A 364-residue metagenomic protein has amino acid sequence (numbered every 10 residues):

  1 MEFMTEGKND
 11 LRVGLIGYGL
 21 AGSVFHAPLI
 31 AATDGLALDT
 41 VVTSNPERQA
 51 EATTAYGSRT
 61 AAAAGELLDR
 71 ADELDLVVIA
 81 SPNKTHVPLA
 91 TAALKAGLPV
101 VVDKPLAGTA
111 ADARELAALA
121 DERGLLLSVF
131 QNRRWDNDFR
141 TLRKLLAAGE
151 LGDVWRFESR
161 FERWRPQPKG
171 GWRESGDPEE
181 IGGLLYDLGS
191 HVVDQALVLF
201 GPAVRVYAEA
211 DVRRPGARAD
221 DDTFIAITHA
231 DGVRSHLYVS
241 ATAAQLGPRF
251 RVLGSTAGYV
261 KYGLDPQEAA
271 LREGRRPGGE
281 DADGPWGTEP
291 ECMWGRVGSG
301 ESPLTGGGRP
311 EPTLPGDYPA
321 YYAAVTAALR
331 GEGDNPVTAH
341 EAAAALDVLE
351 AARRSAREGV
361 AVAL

Functional and structural regions predicted by a protein language model:
M1-G7, E66, L76-V78, P310 (+1 more regions): C-terminal helix-rich "cap/oligomerization" subdomain common to oxidoreductases
E2-Y56: N-terminal Rossmann-like dinucleotide-binding module
M4-E6, D194-P277, P319-G331: Contiguous beta-strand/loop segments that form the cofactor/metal-binding neighborhood of enzyme cores
G22, I79, V102, G108 (+3 more regions): Hydrophobic residues in well-ordered beta-strands that form the structural core
N45, S58-A118: Beta-loop-alpha module in the N-terminal Rossmann-like domain of NAD(P)-dependent dehydrogenases, especially those
E115-R133, G152-F157: Rossmann-fold dehydrogenase core element
R133-G216, G359: Predominantly a Rossmann-like dinucleotide-binding segment in NAD(P)-dependent oxidoreductases
T256-P336, L364: C-terminal glycine/acidic-rich active-site capping loop/insertion
